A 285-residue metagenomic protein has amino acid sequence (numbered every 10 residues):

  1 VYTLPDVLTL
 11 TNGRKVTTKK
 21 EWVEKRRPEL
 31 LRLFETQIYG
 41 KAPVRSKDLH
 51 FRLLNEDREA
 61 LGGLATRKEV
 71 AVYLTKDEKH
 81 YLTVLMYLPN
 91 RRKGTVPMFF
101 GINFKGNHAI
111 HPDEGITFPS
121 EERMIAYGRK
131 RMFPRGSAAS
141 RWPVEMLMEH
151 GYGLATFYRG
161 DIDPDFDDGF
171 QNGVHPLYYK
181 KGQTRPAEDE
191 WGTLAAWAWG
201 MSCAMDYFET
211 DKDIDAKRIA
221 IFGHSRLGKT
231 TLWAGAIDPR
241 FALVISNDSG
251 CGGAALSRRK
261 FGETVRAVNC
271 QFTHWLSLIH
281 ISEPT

Functional and structural regions predicted by a protein language model:
V1-T83, Y87-V96, G106, I110-E114: N-terminal targeting or regulatory segments adjacent to alpha/beta-hydrolase or S9 domains
T17, E21, K25, E29 (+5 more regions): Extracytoplasmic/secreted proteins, especially bacterial periplasmic and envelope-associated proteins
P89, F104-K105, R159-I162, H224-L227 (+1 more regions): An acidic- and aromatic-residue-enriched active-site/binding cleft used to recognize and process polar
M98-G101, L154-F157, A220, L243-S246: Structural recognition of the beta-strand scaffold that forms the well-ordered cores of secreted hydrolase catalytic
I102-T210, L256-R258: Cap/lid segment of the alpha/beta-hydrolase catalytic domain
C203-R266, W275: Primarily recognizes the serine-hydrolase "nucleophile elbow" in alpha/beta-hydrolase and SGNH/GDSL folds
N269-I279: Glycan-recognition surfaces
I279-T285: Residue-level detector of conserved catalytic or cofactor/ligand-binding positions in enzyme active sites
